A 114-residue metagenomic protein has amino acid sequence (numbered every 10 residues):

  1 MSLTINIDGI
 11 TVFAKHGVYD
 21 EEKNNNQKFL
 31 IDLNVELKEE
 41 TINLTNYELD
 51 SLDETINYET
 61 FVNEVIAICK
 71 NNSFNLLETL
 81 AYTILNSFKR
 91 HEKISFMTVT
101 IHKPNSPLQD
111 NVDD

Functional and structural regions predicted by a protein language model:
M1-D114: N-terminal, polar/charged subdomain of small-to-medium soluble alpha/beta proteins
